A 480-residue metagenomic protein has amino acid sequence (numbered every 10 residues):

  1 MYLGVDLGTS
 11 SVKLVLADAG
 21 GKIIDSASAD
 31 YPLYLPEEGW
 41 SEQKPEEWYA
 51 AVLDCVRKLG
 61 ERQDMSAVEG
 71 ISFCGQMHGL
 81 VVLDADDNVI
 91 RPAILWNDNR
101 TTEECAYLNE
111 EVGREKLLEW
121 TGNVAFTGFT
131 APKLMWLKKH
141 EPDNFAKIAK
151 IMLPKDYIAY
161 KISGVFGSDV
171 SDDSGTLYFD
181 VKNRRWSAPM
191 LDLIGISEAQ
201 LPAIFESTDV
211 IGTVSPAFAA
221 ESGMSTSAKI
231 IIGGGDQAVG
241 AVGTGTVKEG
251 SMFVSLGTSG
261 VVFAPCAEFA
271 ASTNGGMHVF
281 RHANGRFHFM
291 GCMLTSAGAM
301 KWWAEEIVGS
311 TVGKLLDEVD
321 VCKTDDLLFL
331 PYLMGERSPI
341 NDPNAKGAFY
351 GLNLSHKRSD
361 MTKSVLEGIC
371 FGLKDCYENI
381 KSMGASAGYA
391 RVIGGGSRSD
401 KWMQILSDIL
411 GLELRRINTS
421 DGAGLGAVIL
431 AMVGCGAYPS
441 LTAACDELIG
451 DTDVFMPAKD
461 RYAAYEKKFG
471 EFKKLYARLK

Functional and structural regions predicted by a protein language model:
M1-R91, E119, K147, A219-A220 (+4 more regions): N-terminal glycine/serine-rich phosphate-binding loop of ATP-dependent small-molecule kinases, especially carbohydrate
L3-G4, T102, N109-G122, F126 (+5 more regions): Active-site core segments that coordinate phosphate-bearing ligands/cofactors across diverse enzyme families
G21, K44, I71, D98 (+3 more regions): Residue-level signal for inorganic ion chemistry
A29-Y31, E206, H282, P457: Active-site donor-binding loop signature of nucleotide-sugar glycosyltransferases
P32-L35, N99-T101, A297-G298: A short local loop/turn or secondary-structure capping micro-motif enriched for an aromatic residue
G60-W96, V124-T130, A159-F179, A203-E206 (+1 more regions): Short beta-strand-loop/turn "lid" adjacent to the catalytic site in phosphate-handling enzymes
A199: A conserved beta-strand/loop element that lines the FAD pocket in flavoprotein oxidoreductases
